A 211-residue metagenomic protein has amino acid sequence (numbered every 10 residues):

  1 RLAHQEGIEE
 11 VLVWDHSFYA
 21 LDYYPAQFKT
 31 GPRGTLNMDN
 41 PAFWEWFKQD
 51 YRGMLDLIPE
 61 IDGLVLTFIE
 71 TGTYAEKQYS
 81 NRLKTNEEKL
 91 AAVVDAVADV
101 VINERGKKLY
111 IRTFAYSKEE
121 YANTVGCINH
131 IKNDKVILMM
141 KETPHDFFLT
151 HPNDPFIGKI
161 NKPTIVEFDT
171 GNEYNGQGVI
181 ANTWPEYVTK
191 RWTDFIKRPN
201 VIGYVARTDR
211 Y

Functional and structural regions predicted by a protein language model:
R1-T150, N175-V179, T208-Y211: Aromatic-lined carbohydrate-binding surfaces of glycoside hydrolases
F156-Y211: Structured mid-domain segments that build the active-site/substrate or prosthetic-cofactor binding neighborhood
